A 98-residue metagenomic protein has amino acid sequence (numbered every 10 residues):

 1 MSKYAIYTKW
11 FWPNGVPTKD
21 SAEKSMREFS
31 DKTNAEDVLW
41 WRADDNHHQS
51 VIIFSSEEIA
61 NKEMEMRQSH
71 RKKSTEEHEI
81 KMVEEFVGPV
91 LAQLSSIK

Functional and structural regions predicted by a protein language model:
M1-Q49, I53-K72, E76-K98: Short S/T/G/P-rich N-terminal loop/turn motif that feeds into the first structured element of a domain
